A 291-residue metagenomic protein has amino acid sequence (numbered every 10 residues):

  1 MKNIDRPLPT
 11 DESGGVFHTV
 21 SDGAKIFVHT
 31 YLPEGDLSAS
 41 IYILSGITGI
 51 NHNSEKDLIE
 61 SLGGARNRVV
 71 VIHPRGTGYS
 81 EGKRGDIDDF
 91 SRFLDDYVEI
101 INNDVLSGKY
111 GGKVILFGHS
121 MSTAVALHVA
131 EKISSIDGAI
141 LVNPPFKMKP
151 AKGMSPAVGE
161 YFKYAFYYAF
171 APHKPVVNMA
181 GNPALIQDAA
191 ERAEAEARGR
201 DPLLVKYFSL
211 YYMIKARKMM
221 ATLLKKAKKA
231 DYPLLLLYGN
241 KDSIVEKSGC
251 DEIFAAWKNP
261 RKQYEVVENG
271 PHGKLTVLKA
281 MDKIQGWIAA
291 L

Functional and structural regions predicted by a protein language model:
M1-V20, A24-P33: An N-terminal hydrophobic leader/cap segment in hydrolases
I47-E60: The serine-hydrolase catalytic nucleophile loop
N51, G78-G112: Catalytic nucleophile-loop/oxyanion-hole region of alpha/beta-hydrolase and closely related hydrolase-like folds
S61-G82: Conserved alpha/beta-hydrolase
H119-S209: Alpha/beta-hydrolase-fold enzymes
A230, L236-Y238, D242: Short beta-strand/loop motif that positions the catalytic acidic residue of the alpha/beta-hydrolase fold
Y232, E246-A255: Short alpha-helix in the alpha/beta-hydrolase fold that links the catalytic acid
G270-K279: Catalytic histidine-centered segment of alpha/beta-hydrolase-like enzymes
